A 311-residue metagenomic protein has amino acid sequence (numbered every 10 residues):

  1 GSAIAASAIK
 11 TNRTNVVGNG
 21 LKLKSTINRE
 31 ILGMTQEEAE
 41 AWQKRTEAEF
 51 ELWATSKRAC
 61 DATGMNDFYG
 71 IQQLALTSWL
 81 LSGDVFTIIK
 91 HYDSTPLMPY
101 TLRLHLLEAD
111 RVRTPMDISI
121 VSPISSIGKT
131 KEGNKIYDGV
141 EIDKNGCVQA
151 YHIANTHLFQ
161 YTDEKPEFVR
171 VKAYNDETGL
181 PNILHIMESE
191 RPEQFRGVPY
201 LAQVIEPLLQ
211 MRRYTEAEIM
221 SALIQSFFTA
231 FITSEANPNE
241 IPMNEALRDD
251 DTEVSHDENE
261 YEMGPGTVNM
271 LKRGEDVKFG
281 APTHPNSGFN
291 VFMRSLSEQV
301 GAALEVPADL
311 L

Functional and structural regions predicted by a protein language model:
A5-S7: Short stretches within intrinsically disordered, low-complexity N-terminal or propeptide regions
T11-I186: Structured, mid-chain assembly/scaffold modules that mediate subunit interfaces within large macromolecular complexes
E177-L311: Extended, charged amphipathic alpha-helical segments
